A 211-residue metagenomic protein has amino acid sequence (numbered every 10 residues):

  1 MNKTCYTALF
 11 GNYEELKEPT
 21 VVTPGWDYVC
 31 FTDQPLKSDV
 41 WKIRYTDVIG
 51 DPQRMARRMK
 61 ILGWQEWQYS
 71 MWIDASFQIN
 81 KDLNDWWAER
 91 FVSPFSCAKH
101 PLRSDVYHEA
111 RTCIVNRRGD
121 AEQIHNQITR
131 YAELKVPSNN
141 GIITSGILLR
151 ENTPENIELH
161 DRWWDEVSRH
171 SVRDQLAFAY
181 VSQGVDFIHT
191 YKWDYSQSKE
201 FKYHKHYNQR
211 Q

Functional and structural regions predicted by a protein language model:
M1-A56, E66, R169-R173, G184-D186 (+1 more regions): N-terminal anchoring/stem segment of glycosyltransferases
L16-E18, V40, D82-D85, F201-K202: A short acidic (Asp/Glu
P24, I73, I143-T144: Residues that flank catalytic or metal-binding motifs in active/ligand-binding sites
V48-I73, K81-W87, S171, A177-V181: A conserved donor-nucleotide-binding helix/loop in the catalytic core of Leloir-type glycosyltransferases
I79-N116: Conserved donor-nucleotide/metal-binding helix-loop-beta segment in metal-dependent transferases, i.e., the alpha-helix
G119-Q211: Catalytic core and acceptor-binding pocket of nucleotide-sugar-dependent glycosyltransferases
